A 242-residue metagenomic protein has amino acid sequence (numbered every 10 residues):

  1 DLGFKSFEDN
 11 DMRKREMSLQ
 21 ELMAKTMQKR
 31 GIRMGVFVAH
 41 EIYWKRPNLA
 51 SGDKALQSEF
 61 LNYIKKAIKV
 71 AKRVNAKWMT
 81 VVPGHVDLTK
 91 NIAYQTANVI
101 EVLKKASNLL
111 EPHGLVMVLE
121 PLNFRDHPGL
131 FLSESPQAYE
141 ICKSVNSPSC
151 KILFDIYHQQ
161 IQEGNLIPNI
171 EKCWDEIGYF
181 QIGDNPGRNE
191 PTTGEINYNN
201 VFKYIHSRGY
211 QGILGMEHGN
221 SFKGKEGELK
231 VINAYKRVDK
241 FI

Functional and structural regions predicted by a protein language model:
D1, N75, L132-F154, H158-I242: Histidine-acidic metal/acid-base catalytic patches
D1, S18-L22, L56-K69, Q162-E171: Short, acidic/polar
D1-R13, N75: Catalytic domains of carbohydrate-active enzymes, especially glycoside hydrolases
F7-D9, M34-A39, M79-V81, M117-L119 (+3 more regions): Hydrophobic faces of well-ordered beta-strands that scaffold small-molecule active sites in alpha/beta enzyme cores
D11-R13, H40-Y43, P83-D87, P121-R125 (+3 more regions): Active-site-proximal loop/turn and secondary-structure-junction residues that shape catalytic pockets, frequently
R15-T26, T89: Active-site-adjacent beta->alpha loops and helix N-cap segments on the catalytic face of soluble alpha/beta enzymes
M23-Y43, V99-H113, P136-S147, V201-Y204 (+1 more regions): Alpha-helix-loop-beta-strand connector modules within alpha/beta enzyme cores
L49-K151, I161: Active-site acidic/histidine proton-transfer and metal-coordination neighborhood in alpha/beta enzyme cores
